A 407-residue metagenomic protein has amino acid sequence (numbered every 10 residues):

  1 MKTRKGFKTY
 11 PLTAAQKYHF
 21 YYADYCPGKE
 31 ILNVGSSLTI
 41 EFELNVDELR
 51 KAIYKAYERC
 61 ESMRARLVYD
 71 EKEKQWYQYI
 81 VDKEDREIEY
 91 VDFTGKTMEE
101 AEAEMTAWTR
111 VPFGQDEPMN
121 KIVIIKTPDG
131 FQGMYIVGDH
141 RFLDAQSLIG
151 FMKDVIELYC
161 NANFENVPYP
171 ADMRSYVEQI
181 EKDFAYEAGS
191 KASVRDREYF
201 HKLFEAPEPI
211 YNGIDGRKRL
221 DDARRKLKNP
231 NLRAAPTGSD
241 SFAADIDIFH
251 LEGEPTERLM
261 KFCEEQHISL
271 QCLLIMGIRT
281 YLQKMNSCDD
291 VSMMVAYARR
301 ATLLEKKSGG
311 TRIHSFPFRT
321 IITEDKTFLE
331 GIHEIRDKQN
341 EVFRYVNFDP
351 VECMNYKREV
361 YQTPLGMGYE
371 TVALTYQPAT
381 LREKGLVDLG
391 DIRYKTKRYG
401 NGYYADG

Functional and structural regions predicted by a protein language model:
M1-P27, K51-K96, R174-D245: Short amphipathic alpha-helices and their capping loops
K2-L12, K29-K51, E99, G114-I136 (+4 more regions): Gly/Ser/Thr-rich phosphate-binding loops and adjoining beta-strand/alpha-helix segments that form adenosine-phosphate
R4-G6, A23-V34, R50, E61-M63 (+7 more regions): His-Asp-centered acyl/peptidyl-transfer active-site segments
Y10-A23, M98-E99, A103, L148-I149 (+3 more regions): AMP-binding/adenylate-forming domain of the ANL superfamily
K51-R59, A107-P112, R141, K202 (+3 more regions): Amphipathic alpha-helical regulatory segments at dimerization interfaces that relay allosteric signals between sensory
I53, L148-Y159, I332-Q339: Short amphipathic C-terminal alpha-helix that caps PH/PH-like domains
E58-G138, L143-Q146, K153, E157 (+3 more regions): Acyl-thioester-dependent condensation/acyltransferase catalytic cores
